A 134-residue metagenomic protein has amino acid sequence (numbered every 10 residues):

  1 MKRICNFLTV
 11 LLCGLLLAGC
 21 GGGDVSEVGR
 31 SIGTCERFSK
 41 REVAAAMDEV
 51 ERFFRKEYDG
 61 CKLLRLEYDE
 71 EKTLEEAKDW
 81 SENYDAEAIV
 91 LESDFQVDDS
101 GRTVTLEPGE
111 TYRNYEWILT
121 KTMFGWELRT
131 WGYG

Functional and structural regions predicted by a protein language model:
K2-G22: Sec-dependent N-terminal signal peptides of Gram-positive bacterial secreted proteins and lipoproteins
I4, G101-R102, G125-T130: Short, solvent-exposed secondary-structure capping/transition elements
F7, D69-K72, G125: A generic structural micro-environment signature that highlights single residues at secondary-structure boundaries
G19-T111: Flexible low-complexity loop/turn motifs enriched in small/helix-breaking residues
Y112-G134: Short beta-strand edge/turn micro-motifs at domain boundaries
